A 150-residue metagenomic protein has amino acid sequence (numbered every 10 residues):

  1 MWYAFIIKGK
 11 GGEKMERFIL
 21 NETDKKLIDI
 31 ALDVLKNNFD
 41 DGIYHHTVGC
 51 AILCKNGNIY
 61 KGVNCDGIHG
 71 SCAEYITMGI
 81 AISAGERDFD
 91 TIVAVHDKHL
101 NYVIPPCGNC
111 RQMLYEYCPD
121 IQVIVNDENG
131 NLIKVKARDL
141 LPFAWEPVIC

Functional and structural regions predicted by a protein language model:
M1-K14: Short, Lys/Arg-enriched N-terminal segments with co-localized hydrophobic residues within the first ~10-30 amino acids
M15-F39, R87-C150: C-terminal binding/interaction regions
I30-V34, A73-I80: Short, well-ordered amphipathic alpha-helical segments that serve as non-catalytic structural scaffolds within diverse
D40-H45: Short loop/turn motifs at secondary-structure junctions and domain boundaries
V48-C54: Short beta-strand scaffold segments in enzyme catalytic cores
N58-I59, L132: Hydrophobic "anchor" residues
V63-I76: Compact, glycine-rich, soluble single-domain proteins
I76, I80-G85, Y102: Feature captures the catalytic cores and cofactor-binding loops of soluble hydro-lyases/lyases that act on carboxylate
